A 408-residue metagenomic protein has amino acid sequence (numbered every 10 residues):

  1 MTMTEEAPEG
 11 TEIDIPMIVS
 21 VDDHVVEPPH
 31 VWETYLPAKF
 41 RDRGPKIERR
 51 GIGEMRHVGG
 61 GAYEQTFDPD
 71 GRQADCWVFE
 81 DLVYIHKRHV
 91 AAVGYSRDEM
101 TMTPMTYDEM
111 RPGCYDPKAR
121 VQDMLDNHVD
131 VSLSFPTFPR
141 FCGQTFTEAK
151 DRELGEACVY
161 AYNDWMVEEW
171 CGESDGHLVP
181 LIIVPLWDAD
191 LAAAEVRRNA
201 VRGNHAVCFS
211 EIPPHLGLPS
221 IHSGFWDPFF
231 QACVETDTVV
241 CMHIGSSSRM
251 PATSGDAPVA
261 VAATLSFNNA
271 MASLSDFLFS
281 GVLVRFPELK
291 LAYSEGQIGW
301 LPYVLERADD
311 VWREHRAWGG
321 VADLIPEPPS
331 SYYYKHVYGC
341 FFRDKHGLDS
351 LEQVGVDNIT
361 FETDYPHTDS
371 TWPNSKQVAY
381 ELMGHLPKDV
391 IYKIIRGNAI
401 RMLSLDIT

Functional and structural regions predicted by a protein language model:
T2-I18, P29-R111, Y115-V131, D164-G172 (+8 more regions): Mid-to-C-terminal alpha-helical segments outside catalytic/metal-binding sites
I18-V21, E27, M124, V131-P136 (+4 more regions): A structural signal for short, well-ordered beta-strand segments and their strand-loop junctions that often border
D23-H24, D364-Y365: Active-site metal-binding loops of divalent metal-dependent hydrolases
H30-E33, Q144-T147, A252-G255, Y303-R307 (+3 more regions): Short aromatic-enriched loop/helix-cap "lid" or pocket-rim segments at secondary-structure transitions that line
E99-D108, R140-L154, D190: Surface-exposed, active-site-proximal loop segments in enzymatic domains
L133-E148, E173-H177: Substrate-binding cleft and catalytic face of glycoside hydrolase catalytic domains, especially the flexible beta-alpha
F135-R140, I244-R249, Y365-T368: Short glycine-enriched loops at secondary-structure junctions
L154-A157, W170-C171, G176-V179, V184-T360: Catalytic pocket-lining loop regions of alpha/beta-barrel enzymes, especially the amidohydrolase/enolase/GH5 lineages
